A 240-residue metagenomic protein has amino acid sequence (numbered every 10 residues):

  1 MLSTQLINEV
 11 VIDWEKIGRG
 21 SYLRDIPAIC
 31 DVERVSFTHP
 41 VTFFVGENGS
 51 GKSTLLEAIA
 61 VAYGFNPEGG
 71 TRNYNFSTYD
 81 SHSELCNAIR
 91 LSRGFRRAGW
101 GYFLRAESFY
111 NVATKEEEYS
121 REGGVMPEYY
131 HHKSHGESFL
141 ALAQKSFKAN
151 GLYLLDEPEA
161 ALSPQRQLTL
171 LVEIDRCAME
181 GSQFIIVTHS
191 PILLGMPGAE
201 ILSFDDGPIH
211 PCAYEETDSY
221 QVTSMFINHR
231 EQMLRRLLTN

Functional and structural regions predicted by a protein language model:
M1-E33, T38: N-terminal pre-Walker A segment at the start of P-loop NTPase domains
I29-H39, S146-K148, R176-A178: Phosphate-binding P-loop
V41-F43, T54-R121: ABC ATPase nucleotide-binding domain signature region
E47-N48: The conserved Walker
G51: Conserved glycine(s) of the Walker
K133-E157, Q165-C177, I186: GG-anchored amphipathic helix commonly corresponding to the ABC/SMC/Rad50 NBD signature/C-loop
Q165-Q183, S190-N240: C-terminal lobe/lid and adjacent interdomain/linker elements of RecA-like ASCE P-loop ATPase modules
